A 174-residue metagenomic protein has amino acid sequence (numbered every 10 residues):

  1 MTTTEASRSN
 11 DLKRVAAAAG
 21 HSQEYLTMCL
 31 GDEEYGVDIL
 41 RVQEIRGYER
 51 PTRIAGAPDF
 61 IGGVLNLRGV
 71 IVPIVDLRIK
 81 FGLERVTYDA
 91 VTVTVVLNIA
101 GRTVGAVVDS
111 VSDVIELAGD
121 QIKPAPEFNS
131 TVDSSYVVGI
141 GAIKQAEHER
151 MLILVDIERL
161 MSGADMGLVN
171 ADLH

Functional and structural regions predicted by a protein language model:
M1-H174: An acidic, low-aromatic, low-complexity terminal/linker signal
